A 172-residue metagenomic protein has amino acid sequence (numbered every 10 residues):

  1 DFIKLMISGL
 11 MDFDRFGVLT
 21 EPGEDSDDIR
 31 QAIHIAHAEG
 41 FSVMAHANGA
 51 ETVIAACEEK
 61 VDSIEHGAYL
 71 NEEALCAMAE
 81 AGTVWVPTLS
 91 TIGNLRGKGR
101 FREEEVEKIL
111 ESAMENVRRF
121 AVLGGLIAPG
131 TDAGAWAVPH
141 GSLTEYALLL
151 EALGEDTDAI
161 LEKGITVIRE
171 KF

Functional and structural regions predicted by a protein language model:
D1-W85, E107-I127, A159: Histidine/acidic residue-rich metal-binding segments in metalloenzymes
S8, T91, A133-W136: Short glycine-enriched loops at secondary-structure junctions
D12-F13, A74, N94-L95, A137-V138: Glycine/Thr-rich phosphate-binding loops of Rossmann-like dinucleotide-binding domains
R15-F16, A56, G97-G99, P139-G141: Short, well-ordered secondary-structure micro-motifs
A36-A38, F101, L110-F172: His/Asp/Glu-enriched, well-ordered alpha-helical/loop segment that forms or immediately abuts the divalent-metal
A47, L89, T131-A133: Active-site metal-binding loops of divalent metal-dependent hydrolases
G67-E73, L89-G93, G154: Short, acidic/turn-prone active-site loops that include or flank metal/cofactor- and phosphate-binding residues
V86-E107: Active-site loop ensemble at the mouth of alpha/beta enzyme cores that anchors a bound cofactor
